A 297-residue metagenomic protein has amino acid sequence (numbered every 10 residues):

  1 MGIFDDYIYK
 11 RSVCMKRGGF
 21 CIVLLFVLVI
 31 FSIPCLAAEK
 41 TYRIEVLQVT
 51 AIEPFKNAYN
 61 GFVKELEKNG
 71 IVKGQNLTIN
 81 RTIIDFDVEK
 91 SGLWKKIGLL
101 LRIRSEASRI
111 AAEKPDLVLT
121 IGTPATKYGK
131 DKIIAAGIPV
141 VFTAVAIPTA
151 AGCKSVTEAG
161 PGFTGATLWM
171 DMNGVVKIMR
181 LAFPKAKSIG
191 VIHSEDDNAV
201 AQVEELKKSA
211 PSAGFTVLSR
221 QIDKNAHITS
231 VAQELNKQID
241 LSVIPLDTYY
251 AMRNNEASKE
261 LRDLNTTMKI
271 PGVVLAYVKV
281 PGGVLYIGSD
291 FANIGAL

Functional and structural regions predicted by a protein language model:
F4-C21, C35-L297: Short hydrophobic alpha-helices and adjacent helix-cap/hinge residues
I22-S32: Bacterial N-terminal signal peptides
